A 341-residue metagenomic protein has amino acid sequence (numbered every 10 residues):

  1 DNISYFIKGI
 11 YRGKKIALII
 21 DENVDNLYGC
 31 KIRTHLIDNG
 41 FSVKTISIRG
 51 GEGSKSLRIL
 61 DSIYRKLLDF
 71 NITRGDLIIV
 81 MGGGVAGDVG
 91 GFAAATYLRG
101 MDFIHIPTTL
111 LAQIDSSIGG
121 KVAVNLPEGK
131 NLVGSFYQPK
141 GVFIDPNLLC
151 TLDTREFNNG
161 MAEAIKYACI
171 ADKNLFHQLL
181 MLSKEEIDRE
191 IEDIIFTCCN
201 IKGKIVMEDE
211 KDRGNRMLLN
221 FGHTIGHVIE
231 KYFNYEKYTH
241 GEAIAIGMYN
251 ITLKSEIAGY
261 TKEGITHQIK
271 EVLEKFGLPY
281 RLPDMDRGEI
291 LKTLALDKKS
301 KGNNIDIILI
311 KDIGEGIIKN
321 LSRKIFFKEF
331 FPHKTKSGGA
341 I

Functional and structural regions predicted by a protein language model:
D1-D76: ATP/NTP phosphate-donor binding region
L18, S56, P107, D145 (+2 more regions): Residue-level signal for inorganic ion chemistry
L27, V85-F92, Q113, H227-V228: Short glycine/serine/threonine-rich phosphate/pyrophosphate-binding segments that cradle anionic phosphate groups
K44-I46, I79, I104-I106, G141-I144 (+1 more regions): Hydrophobic/aromatic beta-strand patches that form the interior of the parallel beta-sheet core in alpha/beta enzyme
I78-M81, V85-R99: A generic, well-ordered mixed alpha/beta core segment in the N-terminal half of proteins
F92-L182: A glycine/threonine-rich phosphate-anchoring loop and its flanking beta-alpha core in nucleotide/phosphate-binding
A162, Y260-I341: C-terminal charged capping/lid subdomain of soluble metabolic enzymes
H177-G288: Active-site segments that bind and position negatively charged phosphate/pyrophosphate groups
